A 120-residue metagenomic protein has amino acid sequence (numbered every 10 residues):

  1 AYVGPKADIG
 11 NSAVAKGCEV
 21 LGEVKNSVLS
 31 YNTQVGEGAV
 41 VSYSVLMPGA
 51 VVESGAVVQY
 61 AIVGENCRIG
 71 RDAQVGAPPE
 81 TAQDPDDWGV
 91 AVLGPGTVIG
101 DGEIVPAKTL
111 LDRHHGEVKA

Functional and structural regions predicted by a protein language model:
A1-A120: Left-handed beta-helix
